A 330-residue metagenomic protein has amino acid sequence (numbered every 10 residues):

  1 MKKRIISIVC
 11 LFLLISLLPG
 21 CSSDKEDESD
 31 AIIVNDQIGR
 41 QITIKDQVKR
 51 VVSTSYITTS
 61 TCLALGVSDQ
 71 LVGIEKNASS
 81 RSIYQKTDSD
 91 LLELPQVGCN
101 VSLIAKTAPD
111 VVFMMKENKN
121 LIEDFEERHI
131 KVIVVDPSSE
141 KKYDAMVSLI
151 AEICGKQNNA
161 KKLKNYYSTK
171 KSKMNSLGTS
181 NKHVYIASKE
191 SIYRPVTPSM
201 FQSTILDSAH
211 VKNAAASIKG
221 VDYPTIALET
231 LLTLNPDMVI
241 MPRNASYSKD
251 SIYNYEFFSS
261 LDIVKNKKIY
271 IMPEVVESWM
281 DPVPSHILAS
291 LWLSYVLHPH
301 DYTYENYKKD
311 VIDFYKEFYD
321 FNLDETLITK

Functional and structural regions predicted by a protein language model:
M1-I8: Bacterial N-terminal signal peptides that target proteins for export
L17-G20: C-terminal motif of bacterial Sec signal peptides marking the signal peptidase cleavage site
S22-D24: Bacterial signal peptide processing site
A31-V34, Q41, N120-R194, A215-S217 (+1 more regions): Extracytoplasmic substrate-binding proteins
R50-T107, V111-M115, A214: A short, structured surface patch at a secondary-structure boundary
A78-S80, P198-Y223: Alpha-helical, coiled-coil/dimerization segments enriched in small aliphatic residues
E93-Q96, V101-E117, I130, A227-N244: Proline-aspartate-enriched helix->loop->beta-strand connector
K119-R128, P242-E256: A ligand-binding cleft/hinge motif common to bilobed small-molecule-binding domains
